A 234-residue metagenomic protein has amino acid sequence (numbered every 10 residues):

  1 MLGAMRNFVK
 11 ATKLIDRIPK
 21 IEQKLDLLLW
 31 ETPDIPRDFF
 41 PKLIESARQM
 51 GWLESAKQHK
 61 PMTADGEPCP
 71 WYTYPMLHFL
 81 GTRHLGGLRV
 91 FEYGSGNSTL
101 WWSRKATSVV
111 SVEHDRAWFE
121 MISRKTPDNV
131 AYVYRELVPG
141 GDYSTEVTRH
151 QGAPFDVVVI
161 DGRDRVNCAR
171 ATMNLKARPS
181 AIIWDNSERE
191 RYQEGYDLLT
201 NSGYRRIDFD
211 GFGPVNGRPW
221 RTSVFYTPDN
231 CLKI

Functional and structural regions predicted by a protein language model:
M1-E67: Membrane-proximal basic amphipathic "stem/tether" segments
M50, D65-M76, N167: Short, composition-biased local secondary-structure segments
W71-P139: SAM cofactor-binding core of SAM-dependent methyltransferases, primarily the Rossmann-like beta-alpha-beta module
V90, S111, V159, I183-W184: Generic enzyme active-site microenvironment
Y93, H114, G162, N186-S187: Generic detector of well-ordered alpha-helical packing
E136-R149: Surface-exposed interaction regions that form or flank ligand-binding interfaces
T148-V157: A short acidic, Gly/Pro-enriched loop at the edge of an enzyme's catalytic core that lines a small-molecule cofactor
V157, R163-I234: C-terminal substrate-binding/active-site "lid" region of AdoMet-derived donor-dependent transferases
